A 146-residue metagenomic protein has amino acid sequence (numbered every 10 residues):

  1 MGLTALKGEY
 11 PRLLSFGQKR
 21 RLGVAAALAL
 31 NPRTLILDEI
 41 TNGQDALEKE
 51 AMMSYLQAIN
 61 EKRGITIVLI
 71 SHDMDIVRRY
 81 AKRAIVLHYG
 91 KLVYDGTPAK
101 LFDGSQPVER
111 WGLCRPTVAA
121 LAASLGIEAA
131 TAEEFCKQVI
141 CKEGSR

Functional and structural regions predicted by a protein language model:
M1-L6: Conserved ABC ATPase "signature" region
Y10-L14: Conserved ABC ATPase signature
N31: Conserved catalytic motifs of ABC-family nucleotide-binding domains
L35-D38: Catalytic Walker B motif of ABC-type/P-loop ATPase nucleotide-binding domains
S71-H72: H-loop/switch region of ABC-family ATPase nucleotide-binding domains
Y89-G90: Conserved ABC ATPase "signature" C-loop
V108-R146: ABC ATPase nucleotide-binding domains
